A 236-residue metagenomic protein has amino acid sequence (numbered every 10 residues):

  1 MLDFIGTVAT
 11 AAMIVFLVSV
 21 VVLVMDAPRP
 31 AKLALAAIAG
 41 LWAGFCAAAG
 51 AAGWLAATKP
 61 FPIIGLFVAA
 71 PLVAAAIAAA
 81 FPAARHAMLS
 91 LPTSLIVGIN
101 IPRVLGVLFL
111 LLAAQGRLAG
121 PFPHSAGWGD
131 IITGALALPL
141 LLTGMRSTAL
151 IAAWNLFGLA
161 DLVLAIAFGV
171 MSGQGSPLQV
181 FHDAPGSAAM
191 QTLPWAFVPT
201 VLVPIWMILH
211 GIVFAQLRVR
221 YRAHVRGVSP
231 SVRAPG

Functional and structural regions predicted by a protein language model:
M1-F16, A56-A69, P194-P199: Hydrophobic transmembrane alpha-helical segments in integral membrane proteins
T10-L23, A39-A49, G65-F81, V163-I166: Hydrophobic core of alpha-helical transmembrane segments in multi-pass integral membrane proteins
V18-L23, L72-T93, V107-L112, I212-V213: Internal transmembrane alpha-helix with an interfacial aromatic "cap," most often the third helix
V22-M25, A47-A56, F109-L118: Juxtamembrane "helix-exit" motif on the non-cytosolic side of transmembrane helices
A27-A39, S90-V97, L150-A153: Membrane-interfacial loop-to-transmembrane alpha-helix junctions, especially the N-terminal start
A84-L150: Membrane-proximal helix-loop-helix units in multi-pass membrane proteins
A153-F168: Hydrophobic alpha-helical membrane-insertion segments
S176-F197: Short, membrane-exposed interhelical loops at transmembrane-helix boundaries
